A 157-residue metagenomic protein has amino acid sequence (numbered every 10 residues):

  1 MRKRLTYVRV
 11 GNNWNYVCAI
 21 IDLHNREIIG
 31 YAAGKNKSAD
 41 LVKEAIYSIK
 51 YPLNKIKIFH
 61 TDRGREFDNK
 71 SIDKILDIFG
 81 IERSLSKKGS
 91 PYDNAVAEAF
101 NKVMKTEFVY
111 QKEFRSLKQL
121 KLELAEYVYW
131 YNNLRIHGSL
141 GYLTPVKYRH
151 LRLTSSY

Functional and structural regions predicted by a protein language model:
R2-I29, K35-N36: An active-site-proximal beta-strand-loop segment
N13, Y31-L53: Active-site beta-loop-alpha junctions of metal-dependent nucleic acid enzymes, especially the RNase H-like/DDE
E27, L53-I58: Short, surface-exposed connector motifs at secondary-structure boundaries
E27-Y31, S84-L85, Y110: Short small-residue beta-strand/loop micro-motif enriched in glycine and branched aliphatics
S48, S71-F79: Alpha-helical structural signal in soluble globular domains
T61-R63, N69-D73, R83-K105, K118-L122 (+1 more regions): RNase H-like two-metal-ion nuclease catalytic core shared by retroviral integrases and related mobile-element nucleases
D77-I81, K105-Y157: C-terminal domain-tail junction helix/linker
